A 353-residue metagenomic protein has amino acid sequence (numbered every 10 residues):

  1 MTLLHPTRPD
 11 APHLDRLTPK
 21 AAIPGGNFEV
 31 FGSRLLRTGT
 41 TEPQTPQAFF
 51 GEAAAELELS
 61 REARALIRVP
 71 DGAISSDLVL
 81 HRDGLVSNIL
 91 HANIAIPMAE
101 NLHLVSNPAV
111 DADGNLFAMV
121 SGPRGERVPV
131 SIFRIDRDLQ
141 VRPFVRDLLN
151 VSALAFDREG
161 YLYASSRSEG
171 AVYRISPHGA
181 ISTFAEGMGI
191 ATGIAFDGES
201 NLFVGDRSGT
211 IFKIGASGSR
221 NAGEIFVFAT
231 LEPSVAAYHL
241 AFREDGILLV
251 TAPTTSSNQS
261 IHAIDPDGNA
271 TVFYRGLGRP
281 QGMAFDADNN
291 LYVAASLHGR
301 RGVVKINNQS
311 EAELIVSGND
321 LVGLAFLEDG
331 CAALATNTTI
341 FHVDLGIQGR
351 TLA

Functional and structural regions predicted by a protein language model:
M1-T45, L85-L104: Beta-strand/beta-sandwich contexts
L36-R37, G122-E126, E169-G170, G209-T210 (+3 more regions): Short glycine/acidic-enriched loop and turn motifs that connect beta-strands
P97-L102, P143-L148, T183-M188, F228-P233 (+2 more regions): Surface loop/turn motifs at the tips and blade-to-blade linkers of beta-strand repeat domains
L104, V128, D147-N150, S168 (+7 more regions): Beta-rich catalytic cores
V110-D113, F156-E159, F196-E199, F242-D245 (+2 more regions): Residue-level detector of Asp-centered blade-edge/turn motifs that repeat once per structural unit in beta-propeller
N115-A118, Y161-Y163, N201-F203, I247-V250 (+2 more regions): Conserved beta-propeller blade signature
S317-A353: Blade-level signature of beta-propeller repeat domains, shared across WD40, Kelch, NHL, RCC1 and BNR/Asp-box propellers
